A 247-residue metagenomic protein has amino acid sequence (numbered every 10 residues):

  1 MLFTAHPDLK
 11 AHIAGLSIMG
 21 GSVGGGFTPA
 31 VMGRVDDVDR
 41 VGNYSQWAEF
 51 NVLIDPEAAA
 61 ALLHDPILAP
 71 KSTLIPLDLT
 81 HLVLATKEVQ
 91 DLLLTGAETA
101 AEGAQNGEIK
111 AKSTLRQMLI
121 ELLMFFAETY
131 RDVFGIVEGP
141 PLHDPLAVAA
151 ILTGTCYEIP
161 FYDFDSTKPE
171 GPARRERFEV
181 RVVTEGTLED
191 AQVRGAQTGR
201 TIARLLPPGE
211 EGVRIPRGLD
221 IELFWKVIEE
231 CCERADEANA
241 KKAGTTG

Functional and structural regions predicted by a protein language model:
M1-L79: Active-site histidine-anchored catalytic micro-motif
L53, P70-G247: Conformational coupling and interaction surfaces
